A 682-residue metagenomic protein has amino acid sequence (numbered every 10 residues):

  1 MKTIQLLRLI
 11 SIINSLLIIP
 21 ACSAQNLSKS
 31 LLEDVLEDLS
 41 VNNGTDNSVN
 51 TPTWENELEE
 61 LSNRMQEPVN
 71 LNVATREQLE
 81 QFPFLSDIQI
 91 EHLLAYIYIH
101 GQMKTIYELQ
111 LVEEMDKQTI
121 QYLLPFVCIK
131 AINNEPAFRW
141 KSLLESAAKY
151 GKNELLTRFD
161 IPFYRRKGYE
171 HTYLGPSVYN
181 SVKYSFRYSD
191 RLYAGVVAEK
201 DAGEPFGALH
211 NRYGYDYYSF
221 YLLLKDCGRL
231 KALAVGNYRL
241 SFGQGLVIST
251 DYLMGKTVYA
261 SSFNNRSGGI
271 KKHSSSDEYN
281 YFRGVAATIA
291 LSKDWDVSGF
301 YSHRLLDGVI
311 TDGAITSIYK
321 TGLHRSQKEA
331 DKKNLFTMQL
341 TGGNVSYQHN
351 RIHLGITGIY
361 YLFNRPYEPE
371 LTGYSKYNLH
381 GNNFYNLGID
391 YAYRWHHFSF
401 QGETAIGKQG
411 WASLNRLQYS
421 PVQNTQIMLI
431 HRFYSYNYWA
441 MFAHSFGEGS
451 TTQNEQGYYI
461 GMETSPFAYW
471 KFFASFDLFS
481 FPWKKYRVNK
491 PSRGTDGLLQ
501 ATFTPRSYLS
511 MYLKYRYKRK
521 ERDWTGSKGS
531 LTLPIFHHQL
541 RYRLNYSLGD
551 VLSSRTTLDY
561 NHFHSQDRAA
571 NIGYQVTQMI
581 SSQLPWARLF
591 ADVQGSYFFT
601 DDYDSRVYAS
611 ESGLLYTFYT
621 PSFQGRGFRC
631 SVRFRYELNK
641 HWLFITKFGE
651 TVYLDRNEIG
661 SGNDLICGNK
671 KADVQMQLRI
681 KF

Functional and structural regions predicted by a protein language model:
M1-R8: Positively charged n-region of N-terminal signal peptides that target proteins for export
R8-I18: Bacterial N-terminal signal peptides
S23-F206, H210-L223, G228, N237-S241: Compositionally biased linear targeting/interaction segments
Y173-S177, F282, F336-P369, K376-F682: Exposed, low-structure sequence patches enriched in small/polar residues
E199-Y217, K271-E278, D331-N334, N561-A569: Outer-membrane beta-barrel proteins
R212-D307, N424-A440, A587-Y603: Outer membrane beta-barrel
M254-N265, T311-Q327, S612-T617: Surface-exposed loop/turn segments flanking beta-strands in extracellular/periplasmic regions
Y279-R325, N334-S346: Aromatic- and glycine-enriched pocket-lining scaffold segments that form the walls of small-molecule binding clefts
